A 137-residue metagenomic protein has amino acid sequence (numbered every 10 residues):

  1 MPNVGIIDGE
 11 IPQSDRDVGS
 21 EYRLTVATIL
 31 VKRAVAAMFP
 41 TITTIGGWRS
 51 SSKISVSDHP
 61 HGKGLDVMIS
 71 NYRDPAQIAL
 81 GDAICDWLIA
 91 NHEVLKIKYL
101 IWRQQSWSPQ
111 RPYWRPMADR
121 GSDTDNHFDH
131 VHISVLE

Functional and structural regions predicted by a protein language model:
M1-P109, F128, S134-L136: Secreted/periplasmic proteins that engage bacterial cell-wall peptidoglycan
Q110-S122: Low-complexity, intrinsically disordered Gly/Pro/Thr-rich segments
D119-N126, S134: Short, exposed beta-strand-loop hairpins at the edges of beta-sheets in extracellular/periplasmic proteins
